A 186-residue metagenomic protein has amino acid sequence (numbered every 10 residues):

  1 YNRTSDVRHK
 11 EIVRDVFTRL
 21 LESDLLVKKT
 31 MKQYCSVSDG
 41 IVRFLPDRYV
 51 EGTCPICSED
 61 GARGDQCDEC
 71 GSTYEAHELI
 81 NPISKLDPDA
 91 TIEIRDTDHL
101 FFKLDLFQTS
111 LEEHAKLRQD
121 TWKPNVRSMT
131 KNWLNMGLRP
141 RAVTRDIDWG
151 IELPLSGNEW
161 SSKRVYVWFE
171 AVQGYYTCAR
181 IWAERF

Functional and structural regions predicted by a protein language model:
Y1-T30, G40-R43, P55, Q119: N-terminal Rossmann-like or analogous alpha/beta NTP/dinucleotide-binding catalytic cores that position adenine
R3, E11, C57, Q66 (+1 more regions): Structured secondary-structure scaffolds
F17-T18, E51, G64, E112: Short glycine-/small-residue-rich flexible loop motifs, especially phosphate/cofactor-binding loops
L25-H99: Cys/His-rich short segments
